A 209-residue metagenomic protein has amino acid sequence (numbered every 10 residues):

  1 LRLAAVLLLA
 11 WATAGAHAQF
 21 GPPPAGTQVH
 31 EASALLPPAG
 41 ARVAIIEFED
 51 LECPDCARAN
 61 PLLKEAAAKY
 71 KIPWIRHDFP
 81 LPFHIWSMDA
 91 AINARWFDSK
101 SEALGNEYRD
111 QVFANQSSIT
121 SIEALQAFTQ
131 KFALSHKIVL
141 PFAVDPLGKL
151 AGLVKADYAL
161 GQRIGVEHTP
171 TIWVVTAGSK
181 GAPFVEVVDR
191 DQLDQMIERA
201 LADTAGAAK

Functional and structural regions predicted by a protein language model:
R2-G15: Bacterial N-terminal signal peptides
H17-Q19: Boundary of Sec targeting at the N-terminus
A25-V43: A short beta-strand-turn-helix
P37-G40, A67-K69, W86, R163-H168: Extracellular/periplasmic catalytic domains that process cell-envelope and extracellular macromolecules
V43, I72, P170: Residue-level detector of short, conserved catalytic/binding motifs and their immediate flanks
I46, L51-F132, A207: Structural alpha/beta surface segment adjacent to cysteine/selenocysteine redox centers across thiol/disulfide enzymes
Q130-K209: C-terminal cap of thioredoxin/glutaredoxin-like
